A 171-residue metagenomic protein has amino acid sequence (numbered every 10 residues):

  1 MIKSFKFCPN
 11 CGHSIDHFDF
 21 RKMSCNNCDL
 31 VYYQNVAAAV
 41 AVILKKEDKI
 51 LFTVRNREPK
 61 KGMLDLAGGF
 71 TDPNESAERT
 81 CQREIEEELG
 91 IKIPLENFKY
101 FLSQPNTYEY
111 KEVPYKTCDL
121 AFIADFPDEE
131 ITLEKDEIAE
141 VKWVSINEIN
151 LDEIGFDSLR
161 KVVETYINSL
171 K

Functional and structural regions predicted by a protein language model:
M1-F5, R21: Short metal-coordination and nucleic-acid-contact micro-motifs, chiefly zinc-binding Cys/His arrays
C8-C11, S24-C28: Short cysteine-rich clusters marking metal-coordination/redox-active sites
D16-K22, Q34-A38: Short Cys/His-rich "knuckle" micro-motifs
F18, K92-L102: A short coil-to-beta-strand element that immediately follows conserved catalytic motifs
N27-L51: Conserved N-terminal beta-strand and adjoining loop/helix that marks the start of the Nudix/MutT-like hydrolase domain
K45-E87: Conserved Nudix-box catalytic region and its N-terminal flanking loop in Nudix hydrolases and closely related
L102-E130: Active-site-adjacent beta-strand/loop module that shapes the phosphate/pyrophosphate-binding cleft
T132-V163: NUDIX/MutT-family hydrolases
